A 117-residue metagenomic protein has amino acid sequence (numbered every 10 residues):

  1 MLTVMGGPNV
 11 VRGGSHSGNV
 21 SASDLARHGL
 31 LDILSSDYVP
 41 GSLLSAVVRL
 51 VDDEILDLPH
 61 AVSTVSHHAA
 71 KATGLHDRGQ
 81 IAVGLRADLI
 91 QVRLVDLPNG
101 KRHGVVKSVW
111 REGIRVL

Functional and structural regions predicted by a protein language model:
M1-Q80, D96: Active-site-adjacent C-terminal substructures of enzyme catalytic domains
H67, K71, V83-L117: C-terminal cap of metal-dependent C-N hydrolases
